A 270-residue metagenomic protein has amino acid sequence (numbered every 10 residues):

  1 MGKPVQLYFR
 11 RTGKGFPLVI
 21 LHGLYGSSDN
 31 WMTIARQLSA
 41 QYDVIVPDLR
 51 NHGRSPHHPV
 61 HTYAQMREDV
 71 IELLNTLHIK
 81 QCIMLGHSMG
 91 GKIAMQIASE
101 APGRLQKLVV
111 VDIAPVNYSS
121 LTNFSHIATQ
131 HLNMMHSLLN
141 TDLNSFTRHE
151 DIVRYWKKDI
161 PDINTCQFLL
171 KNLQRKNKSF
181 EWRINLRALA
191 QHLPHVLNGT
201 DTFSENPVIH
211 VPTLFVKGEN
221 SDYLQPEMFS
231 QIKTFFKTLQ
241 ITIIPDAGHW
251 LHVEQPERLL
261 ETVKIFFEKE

Functional and structural regions predicted by a protein language model:
M1-V19, S39-Y42, I79-Q81, K237 (+1 more regions): Alpha/beta-hydrolase fold catalytic core
K3, R10, M32, R36 (+5 more regions): Active-site loop/oxyanion-hole signature of alpha/beta-hydrolase fold enzymes
G15, G23-G26, S88: Active-site glycine-rich loops that stabilize anionic/oxyanionic intermediates across multiple enzyme folds
L21-G23, K217: The conserved beta1-alpha1 loop
Q96-S99, Q106-H149: Flexible "cap/lid" loop of the alpha/beta hydrolase fold
L143-L197: Conserved alpha/beta-hydrolase catalytic His-Asp/Glu region
N177-F235, Q240: Conserved serine/cysteine hydrolase catalytic core
L239-E270: Catalytic active-site module of serine/aspartate enzymes centered on a nucleophile-bearing elbow/loop
